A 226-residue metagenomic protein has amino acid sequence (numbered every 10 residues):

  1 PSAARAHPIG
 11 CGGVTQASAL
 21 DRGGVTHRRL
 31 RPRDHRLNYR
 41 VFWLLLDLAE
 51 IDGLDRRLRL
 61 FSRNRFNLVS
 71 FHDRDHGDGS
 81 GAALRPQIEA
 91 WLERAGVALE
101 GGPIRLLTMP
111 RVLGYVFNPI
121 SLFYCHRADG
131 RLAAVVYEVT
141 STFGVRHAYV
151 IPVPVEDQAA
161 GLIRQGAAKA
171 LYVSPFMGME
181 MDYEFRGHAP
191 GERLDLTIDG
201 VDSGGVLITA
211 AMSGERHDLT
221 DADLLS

Functional and structural regions predicted by a protein language model:
P8-S226: Mature, function-bearing regions of proteins
